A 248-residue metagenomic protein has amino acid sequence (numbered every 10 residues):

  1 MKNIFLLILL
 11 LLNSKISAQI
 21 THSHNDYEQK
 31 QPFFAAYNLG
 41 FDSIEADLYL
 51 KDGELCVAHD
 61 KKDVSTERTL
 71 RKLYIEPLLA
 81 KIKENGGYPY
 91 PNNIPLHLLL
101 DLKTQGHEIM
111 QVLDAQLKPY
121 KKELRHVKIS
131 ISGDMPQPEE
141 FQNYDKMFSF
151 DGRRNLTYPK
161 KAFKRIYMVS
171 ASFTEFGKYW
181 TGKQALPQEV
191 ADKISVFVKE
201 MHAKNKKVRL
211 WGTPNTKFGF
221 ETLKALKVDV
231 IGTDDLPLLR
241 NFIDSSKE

Functional and structural regions predicted by a protein language model:
M1-I20: Bacterial Sec-dependent N-terminal signal peptides
S17-E248: Phosphate-group recognition and catalysis centered on beta-loop-alpha active-site segments
